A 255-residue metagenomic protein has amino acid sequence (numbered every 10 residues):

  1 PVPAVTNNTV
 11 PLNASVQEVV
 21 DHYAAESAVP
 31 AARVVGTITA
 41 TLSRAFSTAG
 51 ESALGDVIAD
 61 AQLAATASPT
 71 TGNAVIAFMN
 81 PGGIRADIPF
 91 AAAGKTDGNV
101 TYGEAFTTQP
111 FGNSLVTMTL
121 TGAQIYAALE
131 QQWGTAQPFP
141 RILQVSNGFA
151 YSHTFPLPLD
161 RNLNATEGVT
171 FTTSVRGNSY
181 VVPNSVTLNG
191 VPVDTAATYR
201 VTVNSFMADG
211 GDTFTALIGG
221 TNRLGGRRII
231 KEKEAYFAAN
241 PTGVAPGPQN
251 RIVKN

Functional and structural regions predicted by a protein language model:
P1-N255: Catalytic centers of hydrolytic enzymes
